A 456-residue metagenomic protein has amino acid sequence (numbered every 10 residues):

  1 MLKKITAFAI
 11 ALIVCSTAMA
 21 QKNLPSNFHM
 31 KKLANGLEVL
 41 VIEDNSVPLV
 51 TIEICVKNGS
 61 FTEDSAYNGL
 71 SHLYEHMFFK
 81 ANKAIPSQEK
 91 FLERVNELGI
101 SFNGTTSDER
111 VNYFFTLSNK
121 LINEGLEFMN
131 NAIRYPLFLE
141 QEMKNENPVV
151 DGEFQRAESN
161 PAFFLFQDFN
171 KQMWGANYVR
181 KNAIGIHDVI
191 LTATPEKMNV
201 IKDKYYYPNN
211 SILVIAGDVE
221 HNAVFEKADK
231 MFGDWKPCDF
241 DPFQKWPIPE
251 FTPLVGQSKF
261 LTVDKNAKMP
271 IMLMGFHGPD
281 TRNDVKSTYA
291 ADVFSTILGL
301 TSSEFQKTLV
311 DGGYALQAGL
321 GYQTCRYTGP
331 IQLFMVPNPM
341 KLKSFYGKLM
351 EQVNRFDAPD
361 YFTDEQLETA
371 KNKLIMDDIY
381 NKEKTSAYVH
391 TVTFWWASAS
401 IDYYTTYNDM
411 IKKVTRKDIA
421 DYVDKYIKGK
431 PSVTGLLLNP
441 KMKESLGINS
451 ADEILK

Functional and structural regions predicted by a protein language model:
A7-S16: Bacterial N-terminal signal peptides
I52-T116, K181-A183, G299-A315, Y327: M16/MPP (pitrilysin/insulinase) zinc-metallopeptidase core fold and M16-derived inactive scaffolds
K80-A84, T116-N147, T301, Q323-N381 (+1 more regions): M16/insulysin-pitrilysin zinc metalloprotease superfamily fold
N96, V149-D168, E250-M269, E304 (+2 more regions): Short acidic/His-enriched helical or mixed secondary-structure segments at domain edges of catalytic enzymes and some
G125, A132, A157-P208, A228-M231 (+3 more regions): Scaffold signal of the M16-like zinc-metallopeptidase fold and its non-catalytic homologs
G175-A176, R180-A183, I212-T281, N381 (+1 more regions): An aromatic/glycine/proline-enriched structural segment found at the starts of mature extracellular/organellar domains
I212-G217, F334-V336, E365-K456: C-terminal regions of mature proteins
L273-H277, T296-P337: A structural supersecondary motif
